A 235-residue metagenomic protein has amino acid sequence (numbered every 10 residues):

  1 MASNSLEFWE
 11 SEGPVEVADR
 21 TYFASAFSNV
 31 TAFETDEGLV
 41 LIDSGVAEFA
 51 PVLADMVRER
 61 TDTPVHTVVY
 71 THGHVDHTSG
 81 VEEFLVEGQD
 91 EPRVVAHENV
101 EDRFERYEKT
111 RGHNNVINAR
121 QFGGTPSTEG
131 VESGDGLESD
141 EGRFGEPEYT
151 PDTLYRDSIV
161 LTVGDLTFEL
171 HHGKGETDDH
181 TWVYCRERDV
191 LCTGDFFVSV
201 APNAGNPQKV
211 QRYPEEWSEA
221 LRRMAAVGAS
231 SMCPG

Functional and structural regions predicted by a protein language model:
M1-P14: N-terminal amphipathic/basic leader segments beginning at the initiator methionine
S11-E59, W182-G194: Conserved beta-strand hairpin/beta-sheet module of binuclear metal-dependent hydrolase folds, prominently
P14, E37, E48-A96: Active-site metal-binding motif and surrounding structural segment of the metallo-beta-lactamase
L39, V46-E48, Y149, V160-T162 (+1 more regions): Metallo-beta-lactamase
I42-S44, P64-H74, V95-H97, C192-G194 (+1 more regions): Active-site neighborhood of phospho(di)ester-bond hydrolases with catalytic His/Asp-centered motifs
A54, R58, V69, V81-V86 (+3 more regions): Short, well-ordered alpha-helical packing segments
G80-E83, F104-T110, P202-G205: Short acidic, glycine/serine/threonine-rich loops at helix termini
R103-H172, E216-A225: Metallo-beta-lactamase
